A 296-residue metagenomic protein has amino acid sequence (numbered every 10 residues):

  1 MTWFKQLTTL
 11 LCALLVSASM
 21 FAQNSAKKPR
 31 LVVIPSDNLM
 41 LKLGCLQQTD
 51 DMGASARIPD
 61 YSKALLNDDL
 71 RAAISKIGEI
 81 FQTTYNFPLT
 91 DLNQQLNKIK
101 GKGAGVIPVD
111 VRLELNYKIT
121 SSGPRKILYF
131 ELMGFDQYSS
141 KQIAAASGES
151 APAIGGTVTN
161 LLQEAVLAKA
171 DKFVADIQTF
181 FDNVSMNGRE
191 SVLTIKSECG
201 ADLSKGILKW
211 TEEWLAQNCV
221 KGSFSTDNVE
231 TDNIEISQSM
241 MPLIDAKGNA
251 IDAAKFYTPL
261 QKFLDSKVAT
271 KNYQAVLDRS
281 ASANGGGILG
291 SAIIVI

Functional and structural regions predicted by a protein language model:
M1-K5: N-terminal secretory signal peptides that target proteins for export/translocation
T8-S19: Bacterial N-terminal signal peptides
A22-F87, A175-S223, N228-M241, D265 (+1 more regions): A structural "domain/chain start" motif
N38-M40, Q95-I99, K118-S122, S150-I154 (+1 more regions): Solvent-exposed loop/turn segments at secondary-structure junctions within structured extracellular/periplasmic domains
L65-A73, G123-P124, T157-A165, L203 (+3 more regions): Extracytoplasmic/periplasmic, Sec-exported soluble proteins
S75, T83-E114, E235-D265, G286-I288: Short, solvent-exposed, polar/charged sequence segments at loop or secondary-structure edges
V111-I154, G287-I296: Amphipathic beta-strand/beta-sheet edge segments enriched in Tyr/Trp
G123, A144-D171, A175: Catalytic-center loop of serine/cysteine hydrolases
